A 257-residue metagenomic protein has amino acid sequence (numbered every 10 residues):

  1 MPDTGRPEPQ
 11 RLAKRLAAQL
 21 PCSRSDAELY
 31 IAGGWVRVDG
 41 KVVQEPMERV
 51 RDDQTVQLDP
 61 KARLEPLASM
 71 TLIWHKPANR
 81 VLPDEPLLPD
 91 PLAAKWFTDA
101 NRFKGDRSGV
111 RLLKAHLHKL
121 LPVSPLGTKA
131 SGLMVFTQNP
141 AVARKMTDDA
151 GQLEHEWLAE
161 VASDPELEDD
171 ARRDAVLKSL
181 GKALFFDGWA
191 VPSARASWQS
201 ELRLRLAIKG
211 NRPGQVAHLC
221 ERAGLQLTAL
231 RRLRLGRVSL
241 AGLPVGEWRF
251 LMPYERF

Functional and structural regions predicted by a protein language model:
P2-F257: Basic, flexible Lys/Arg- and Gly-enriched helix-loop patches that mediate nucleic-acid binding at interfaces with rRNA
